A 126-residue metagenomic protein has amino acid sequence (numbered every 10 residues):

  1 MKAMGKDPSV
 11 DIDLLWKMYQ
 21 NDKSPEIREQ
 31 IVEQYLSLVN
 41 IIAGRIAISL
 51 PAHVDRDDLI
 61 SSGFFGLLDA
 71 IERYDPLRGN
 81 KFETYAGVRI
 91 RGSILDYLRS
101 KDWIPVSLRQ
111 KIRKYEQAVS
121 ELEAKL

Functional and structural regions predicted by a protein language model:
M1-I104, E121: Alpha-helical promoter-recognition and RNA polymerase-docking modules of transcription initiation factors, dominated by
R109-L126: Alpha-helical interaction elements
